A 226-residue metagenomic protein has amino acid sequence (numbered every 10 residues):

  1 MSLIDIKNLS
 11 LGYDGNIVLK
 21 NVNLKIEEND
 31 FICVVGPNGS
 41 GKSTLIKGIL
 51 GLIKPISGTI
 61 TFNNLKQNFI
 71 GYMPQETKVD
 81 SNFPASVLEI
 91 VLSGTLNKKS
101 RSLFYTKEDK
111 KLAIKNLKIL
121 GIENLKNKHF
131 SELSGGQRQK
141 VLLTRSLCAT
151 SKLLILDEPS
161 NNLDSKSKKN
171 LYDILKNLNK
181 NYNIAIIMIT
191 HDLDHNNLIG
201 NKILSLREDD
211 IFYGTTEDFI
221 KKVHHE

Functional and structural regions predicted by a protein language model:
L50: Helix-to-loop junction immediately C-terminal to a conserved catalytic motif
K107-L125: Conserved ABC ATPase "signature" region
H129-L133, Q137: Conserved ABC ATPase signature
L143: Hydrophobic anchor residue at the start of the ABC signature
L154-E158: Catalytic Walker B motif of ABC-type/P-loop ATPase nucleotide-binding domains
T190-H191: H-loop/switch region of ABC-family ATPase nucleotide-binding domains
I199-T216: H-loop (His-switch) and adjacent beta-strand-loop-beta switch element of ABC-type ATPase nucleotide-binding domains
